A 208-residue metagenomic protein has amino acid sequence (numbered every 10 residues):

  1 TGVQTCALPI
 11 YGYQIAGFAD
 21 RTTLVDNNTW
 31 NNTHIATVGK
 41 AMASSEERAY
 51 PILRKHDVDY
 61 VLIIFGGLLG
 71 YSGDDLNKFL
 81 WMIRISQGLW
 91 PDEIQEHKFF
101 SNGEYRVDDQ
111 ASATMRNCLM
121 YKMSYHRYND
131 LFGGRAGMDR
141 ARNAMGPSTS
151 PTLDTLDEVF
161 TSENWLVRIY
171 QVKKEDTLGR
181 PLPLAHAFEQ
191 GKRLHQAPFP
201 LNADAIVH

Functional and structural regions predicted by a protein language model:
T1-H208: Extracytoplasmic
